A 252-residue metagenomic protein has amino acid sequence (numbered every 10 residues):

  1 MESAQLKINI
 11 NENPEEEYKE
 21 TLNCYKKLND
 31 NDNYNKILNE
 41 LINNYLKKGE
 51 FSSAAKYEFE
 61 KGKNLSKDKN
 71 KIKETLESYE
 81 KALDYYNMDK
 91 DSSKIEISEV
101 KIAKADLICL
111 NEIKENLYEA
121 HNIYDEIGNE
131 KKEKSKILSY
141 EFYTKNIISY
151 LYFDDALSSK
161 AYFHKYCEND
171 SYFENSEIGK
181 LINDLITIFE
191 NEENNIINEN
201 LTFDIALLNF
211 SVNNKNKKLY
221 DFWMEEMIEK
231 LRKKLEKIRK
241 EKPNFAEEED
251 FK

Functional and structural regions predicted by a protein language model:
E2, E20, E40, E60 (+5 more regions): "A position-specific structural signal for the A-helix of alpha-solenoid helical repeats
Q5, L22-N23, I42-N43, K63 (+3 more regions): Amphipathic alpha-helical segments of tetratricopeptide repeats
I8, K27-D30, K47-E50, D68-N70 (+4 more regions): Short coil/turn linkers that connect adjacent helices within long alpha-helical scaffolds, especially alpha-solenoid
E12, D32, S52, K56 (+4 more regions): Residue signature of alpha-solenoid helical repeat architecture, marking inter-repeat boundaries and helix-start
E16, K36, K56, E77 (+3 more regions): Residue register of alpha-helical TPR repeats
S93-K252: Structured C-terminal portions of repeat-based eukaryotic scaffold domains
